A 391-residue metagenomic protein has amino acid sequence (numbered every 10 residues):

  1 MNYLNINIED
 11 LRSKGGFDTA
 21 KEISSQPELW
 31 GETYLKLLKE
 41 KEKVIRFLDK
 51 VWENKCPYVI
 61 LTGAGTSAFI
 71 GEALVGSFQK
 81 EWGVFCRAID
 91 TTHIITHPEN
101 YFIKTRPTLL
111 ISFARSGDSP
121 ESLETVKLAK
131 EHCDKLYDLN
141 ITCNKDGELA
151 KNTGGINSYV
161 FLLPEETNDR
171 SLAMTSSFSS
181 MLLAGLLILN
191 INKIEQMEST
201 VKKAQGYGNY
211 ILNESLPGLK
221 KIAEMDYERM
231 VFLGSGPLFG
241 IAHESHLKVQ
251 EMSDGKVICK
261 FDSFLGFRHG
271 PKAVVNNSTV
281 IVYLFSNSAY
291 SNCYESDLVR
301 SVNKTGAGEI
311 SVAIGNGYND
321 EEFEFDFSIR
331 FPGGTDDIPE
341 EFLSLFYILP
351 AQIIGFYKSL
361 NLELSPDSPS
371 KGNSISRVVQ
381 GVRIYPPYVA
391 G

Functional and structural regions predicted by a protein language model:
M1-I8, I141-C143, M225-M230: An N-terminal domain-start capping segment
N2-A20, P27-E28, E32, T153-N157 (+2 more regions): Phosphate-moiety recognition in structured ligand-binding domains
E9, S13, A64, S112-R115 (+6 more regions): Hydrophobic alpha-helical scaffolding
F17, Q26, I45, Y58 (+1 more regions): Short, positively charged patches
K21-E28, T33-D49, N54-C56, G155-V282 (+1 more regions): Active-site phosphate/pyrophosphate-binding segments
W52-K202, L284-F325, I329-G334: Glycine-rich phosphate-binding loops that contact phosphosugars or nucleotide phosphates
I70, L74, S176-M181, I241 (+2 more regions): Catalytic-loop motifs flanking and including active-site residues across diverse enzymes
